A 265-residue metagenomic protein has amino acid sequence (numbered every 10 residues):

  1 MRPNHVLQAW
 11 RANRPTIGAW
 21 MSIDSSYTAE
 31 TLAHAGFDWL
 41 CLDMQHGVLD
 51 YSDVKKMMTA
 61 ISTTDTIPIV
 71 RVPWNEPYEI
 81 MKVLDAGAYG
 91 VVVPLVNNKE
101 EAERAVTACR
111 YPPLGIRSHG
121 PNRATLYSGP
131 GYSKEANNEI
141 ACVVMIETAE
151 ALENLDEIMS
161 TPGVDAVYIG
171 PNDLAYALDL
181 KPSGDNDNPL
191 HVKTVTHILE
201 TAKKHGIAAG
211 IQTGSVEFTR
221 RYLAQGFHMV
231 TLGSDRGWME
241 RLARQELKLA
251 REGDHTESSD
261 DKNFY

Functional and structural regions predicted by a protein language model:
M1-Y265: Expand to "…catalyze enediolate/carbanion chemistry for C-C bond making/breaking, isomerization, decarboxylation
